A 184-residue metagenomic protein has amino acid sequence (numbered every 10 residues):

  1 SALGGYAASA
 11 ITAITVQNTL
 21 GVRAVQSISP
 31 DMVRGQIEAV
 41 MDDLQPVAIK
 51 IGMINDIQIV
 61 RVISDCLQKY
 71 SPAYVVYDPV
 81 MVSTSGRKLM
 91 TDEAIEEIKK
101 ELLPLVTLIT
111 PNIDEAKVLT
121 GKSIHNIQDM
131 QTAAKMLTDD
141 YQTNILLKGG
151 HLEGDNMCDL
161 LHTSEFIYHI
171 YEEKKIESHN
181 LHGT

Functional and structural regions predicted by a protein language model:
S1-T84: Conserved N-terminal subdomain of the carbohydrate kinase-like
A2-L3, D65-S71, T91-E96, T163-F166: A glycine- and small-aliphatic-rich helix-loop capping segment at beta-alpha/alpha-beta transitions that lines
T12-I14, I51-M53, P79-V80, S85 (+5 more regions): Fold-independent oxyanion-binding glycine-rich loops and adjacent beta-strand/coil segments at enzyme active sites
G21-S27, R87-D92, G121-H125, E177: Short glycine-enriched, charge-decorated loop/helix-capping segments at active-site entrances that position
I28-Q45, L103-V106, K135, D140 (+1 more regions): Short, basic, helix/turn surface patches
S29, T91, I95, H182-G183: Short, conserved glycine- and acidic-residue-centered signature motifs in active-site or ligand-binding loops
D92-Y168: Conserved phosphate/ATP/ADP-binding segment of small-molecule kinases
K175-T184: Short glycine/threonine-rich catalytic loop with a Thr-x-Gly-x-Asp
